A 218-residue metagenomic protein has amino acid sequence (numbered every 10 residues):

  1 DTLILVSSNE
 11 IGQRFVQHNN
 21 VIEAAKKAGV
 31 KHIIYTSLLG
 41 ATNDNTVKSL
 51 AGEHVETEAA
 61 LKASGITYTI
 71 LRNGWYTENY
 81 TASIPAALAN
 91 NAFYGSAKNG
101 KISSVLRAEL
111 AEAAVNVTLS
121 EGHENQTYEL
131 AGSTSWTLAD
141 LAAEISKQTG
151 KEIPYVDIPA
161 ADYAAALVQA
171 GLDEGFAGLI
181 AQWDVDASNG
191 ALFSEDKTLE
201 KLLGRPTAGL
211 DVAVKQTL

Functional and structural regions predicted by a protein language model:
D1-I4, I34: N-terminal Rossmann-like NAD(P) cofactor-binding module of classical short-chain dehydrogenase/reductase
S8-N19, E23-H32, L38-P154, I158-A161 (+4 more regions): Oxidoreductase cofactor-interface core, primarily capturing Rossmann-like NAD(P)-dependent enzymes
T134, L192, P206: Flexible coil/turn residues that form the inter-helical turn or adjacent wing/linker of helix-turn-helix
E152, K201-L202: C-terminal accessory subdomains/tails of enzymes that are appended
I180-D186, V212-T217: Short linear loop/turn motifs
T198-E200, P206-L218: Amphipathic terminal alpha-helices
